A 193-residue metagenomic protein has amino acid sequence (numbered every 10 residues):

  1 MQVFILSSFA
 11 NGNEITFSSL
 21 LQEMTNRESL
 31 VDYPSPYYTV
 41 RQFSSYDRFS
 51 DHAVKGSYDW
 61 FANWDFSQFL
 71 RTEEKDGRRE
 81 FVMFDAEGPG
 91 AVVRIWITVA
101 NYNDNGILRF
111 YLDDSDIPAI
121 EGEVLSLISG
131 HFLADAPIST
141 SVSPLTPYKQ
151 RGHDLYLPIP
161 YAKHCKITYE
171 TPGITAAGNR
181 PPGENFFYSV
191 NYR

Functional and structural regions predicted by a protein language model:
M1-S7: Bacterial N-terminal signal peptides
F9-N11: Sec/Tat signal peptide C-region and signal peptidase I cleavage site
N13-R193: Beta-strand-centric surfaces of beta-sandwich/beta-rich domains
